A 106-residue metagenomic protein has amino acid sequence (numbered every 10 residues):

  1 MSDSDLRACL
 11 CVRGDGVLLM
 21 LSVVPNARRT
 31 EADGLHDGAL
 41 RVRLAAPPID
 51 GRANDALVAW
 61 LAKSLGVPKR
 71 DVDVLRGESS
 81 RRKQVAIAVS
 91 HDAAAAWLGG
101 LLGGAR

Functional and structural regions predicted by a protein language model:
M1-A59, K63-K69, D73-S79, Q84-R106: Contiguous, often N-terminal, cationic amphipathic patches that form binding interfaces
